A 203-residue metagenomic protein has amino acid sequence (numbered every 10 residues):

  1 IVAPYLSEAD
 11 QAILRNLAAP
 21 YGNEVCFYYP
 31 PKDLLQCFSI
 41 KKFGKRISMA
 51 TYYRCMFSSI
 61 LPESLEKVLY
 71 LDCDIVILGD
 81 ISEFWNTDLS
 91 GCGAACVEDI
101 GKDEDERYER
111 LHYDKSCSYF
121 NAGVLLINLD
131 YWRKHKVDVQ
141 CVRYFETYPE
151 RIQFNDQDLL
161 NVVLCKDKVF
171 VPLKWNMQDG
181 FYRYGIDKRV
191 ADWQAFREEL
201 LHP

Functional and structural regions predicted by a protein language model:
I1-Y5, C96-V97: Short internal beta-strands
Y5-A12, E104: Short, charged/polar "capping" segments at the starts of alpha-helices and the immediately preceding loops
A9-D10, R15-I60: Active-site-proximal specificity loops/subdomain of glycosyltransferases
A9-I13, I81, F181-R183: A short acidic (Asp/Glu
L17-A18, W85-L89, R143: Glycine-rich, phosphate-binding/catalytic loops in enzymes
Y29-L35, A50-E104, L126-I127, R133-H135: GT-A fold catalytic core of metal-dependent nucleotide-sugar glycosyltransferases, centered on the diacidic
C37-M49, Y108-Y113, G185-V190: Short, surface-exposed amphipathic charged segments that create phosphate/polyanion-binding patches used for binding
A95-K102, C117-P203: Catalytic core and acceptor-binding pocket of nucleotide-sugar-dependent glycosyltransferases
